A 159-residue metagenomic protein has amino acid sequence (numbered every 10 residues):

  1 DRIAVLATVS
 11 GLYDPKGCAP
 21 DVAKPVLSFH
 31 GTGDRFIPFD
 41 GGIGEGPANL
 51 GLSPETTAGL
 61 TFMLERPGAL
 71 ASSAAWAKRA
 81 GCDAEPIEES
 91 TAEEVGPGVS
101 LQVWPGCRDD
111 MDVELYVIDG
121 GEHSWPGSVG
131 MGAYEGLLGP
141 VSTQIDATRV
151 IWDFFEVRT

Functional and structural regions predicted by a protein language model:
D1-P25, R35: Primarily recognizes the serine-hydrolase "nucleophile elbow" in alpha/beta-hydrolase and SGNH/GDSL folds
P15-K16, F36, E94, W125: Generic structural signal for helix capping and beta-alpha/helix-loop junctions
K16, P38, T56-A58, G68 (+1 more regions): Alpha-helix initiation/capping motif
L27-F29, M63-G68, A77-T159: C-terminal catalytic histidine-bearing segment of alpha/beta-hydrolase fold enzymes
T32-R35, G42, G120-E122: Acidic beta-to-alpha connecting loop that harbors the catalytic carboxylate
I37-F62, P126-V141: A solvent-exposed, charged loop/short amphipathic helix patch at secondary-structure junctions
S72: Short active-site alpha-helical segment characteristic of glycosyltransferases and processive polysaccharide synthases
